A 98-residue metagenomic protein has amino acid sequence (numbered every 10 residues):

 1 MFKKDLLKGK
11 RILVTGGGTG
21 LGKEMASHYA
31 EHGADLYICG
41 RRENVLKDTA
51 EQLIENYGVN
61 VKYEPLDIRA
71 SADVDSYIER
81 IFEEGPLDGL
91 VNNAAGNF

Functional and structural regions predicted by a protein language model:
M1-R11: Flexible N-terminal pre-Rossmann segment of NAD(P)-dependent oxidoreductases
R11, G16-G20: Conserved glycine-rich cofactor-binding loop
T15-G16, L87-A95: Rossmann-fold scaffold of SDR-type NAD(P)-dependent oxidoreductases
G20, E24, N97: NAD(P)H-binding Rossmann-fold N-terminus in SDR/SDR-like oxidoreductases, specifically the glycine-rich beta1-alpha1
Y29: Aromatic pocket-lining residues of Rossmann-like dinucleotide-binding sites
A34-D48: Conserved glycine-rich Rossmann-like NAD(P)H-binding loop of the short-chain dehydrogenase/reductase
V61-Y63: Hydrophobic/aromatic anchor residues within beta-strands of the central parallel beta-sheet of Rossmann-like
P65-S76: The beta1-alpha1 cofactor-binding region of Rossmann-like NAD(H)/NADP(H)-dependent oxidoreductases
